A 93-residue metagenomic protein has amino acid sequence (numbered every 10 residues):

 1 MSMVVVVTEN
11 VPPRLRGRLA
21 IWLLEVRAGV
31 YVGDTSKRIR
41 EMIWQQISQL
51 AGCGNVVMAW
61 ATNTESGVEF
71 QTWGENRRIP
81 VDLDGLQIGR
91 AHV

Functional and structural regions predicted by a protein language model:
M3-V4, P13, R27, Y31-D34 (+3 more regions): Terminal, non-globular segments
E9: Acidic-aromatic/histidine active-site loop/patch
R16: N-terminal glycine-rich anion-binding loops that anchor highly charged ligand groups
L19-L23: Short Gly/aromatic-enriched secondary-structure transition segments
R38-E41: Acidic/histidine-enriched, beta-strand-rich ligand/metal-binding domains
L83-G85: Long, contiguous binding/interaction regions
Q87-G89: Short, compositionally biased segments
A91-V93: Conserved small/polar residues in nucleotide/adenosyl-binding loops
